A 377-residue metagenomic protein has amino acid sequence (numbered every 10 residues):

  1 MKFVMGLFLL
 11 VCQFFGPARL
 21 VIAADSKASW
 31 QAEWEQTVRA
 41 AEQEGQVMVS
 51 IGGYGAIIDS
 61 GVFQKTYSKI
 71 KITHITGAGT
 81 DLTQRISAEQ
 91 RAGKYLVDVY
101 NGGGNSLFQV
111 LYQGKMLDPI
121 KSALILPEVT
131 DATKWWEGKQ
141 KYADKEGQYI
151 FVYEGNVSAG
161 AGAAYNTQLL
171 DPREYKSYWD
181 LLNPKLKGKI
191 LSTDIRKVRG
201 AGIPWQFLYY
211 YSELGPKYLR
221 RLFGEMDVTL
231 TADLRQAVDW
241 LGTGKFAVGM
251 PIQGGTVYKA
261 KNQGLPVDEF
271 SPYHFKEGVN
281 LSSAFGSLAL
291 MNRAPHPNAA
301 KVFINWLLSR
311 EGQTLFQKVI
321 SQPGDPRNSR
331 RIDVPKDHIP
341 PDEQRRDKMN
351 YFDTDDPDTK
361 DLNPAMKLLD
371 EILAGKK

Functional and structural regions predicted by a protein language model:
M1-E44, K377: Short, low-complexity disordered leader/linker segments with a strong preference for bacterial N-terminal type II
W30, E343-K377: Conserved C-terminal helix/tail region of periplasmic/extracytoplasmic solute-binding proteins
Q31-E42, I51-K71: Short, polar/charged alpha-helical segment
V49, G93-N101, A247-Q253, D268-E269: Paired acidic/hydrophobic, glycine-rich loop segments that form the ligand-binding mouth/hinge of periplasmic-binding
S50-G61, T73-S87, Y95-T243: Extracytoplasmic ligand-binding site segments that recognize negatively charged/polar headgroups
S106-V110, V248-D268: A ligand-binding cleft/hinge motif common to bilobed small-molecule-binding domains
L219-G224, V228-T231, R235, L265-A294: Periplasmic-binding protein-like
G286-N350: Mature extracytoplasmic/periplasmic domains
